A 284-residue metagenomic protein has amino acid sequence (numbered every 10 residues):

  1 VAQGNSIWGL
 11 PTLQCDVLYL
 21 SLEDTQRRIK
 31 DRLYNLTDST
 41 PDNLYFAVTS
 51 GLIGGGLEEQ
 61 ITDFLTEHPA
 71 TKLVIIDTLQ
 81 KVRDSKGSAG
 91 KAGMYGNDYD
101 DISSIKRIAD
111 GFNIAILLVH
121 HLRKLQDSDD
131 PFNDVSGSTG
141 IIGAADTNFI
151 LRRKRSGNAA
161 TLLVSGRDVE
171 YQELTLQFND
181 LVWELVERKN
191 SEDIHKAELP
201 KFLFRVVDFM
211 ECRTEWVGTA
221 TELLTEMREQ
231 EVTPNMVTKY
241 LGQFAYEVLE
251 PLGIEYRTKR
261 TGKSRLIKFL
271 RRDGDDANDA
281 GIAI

Functional and structural regions predicted by a protein language model:
V1-Q3: A conserved segment at the C-terminal end of the G1
S6, P11-D100, R107, R167 (+2 more regions): Conserved inter-motif catalytic segment of the P-loop NTP-binding fold
V17-L20, Y95-E184, Q243, R257-T261: Phosphate-binding/switch region of NTP-binding enzymes
Q26, K30, G54-E58, Y95-S103 (+4 more regions): Amphipathic alpha-helical transducer elements in NTP-driven molecular machines
N35-N43, S138-I142, V248-L249: Short, conserved catalytic or adaptor-binding loops enriched in Gly and charged residues
S50-G56, S156-G157, K263-S264: A short acidic, often aromatic-flanked loop/helix-cap motif at beta-alpha or helix-coil junctions that lines enzyme
P69-A70, N113, D146, T214: Residue-level detector of structured alpha->beta connecting loops
T175-I284: DNA transaction DNA-binding modules
